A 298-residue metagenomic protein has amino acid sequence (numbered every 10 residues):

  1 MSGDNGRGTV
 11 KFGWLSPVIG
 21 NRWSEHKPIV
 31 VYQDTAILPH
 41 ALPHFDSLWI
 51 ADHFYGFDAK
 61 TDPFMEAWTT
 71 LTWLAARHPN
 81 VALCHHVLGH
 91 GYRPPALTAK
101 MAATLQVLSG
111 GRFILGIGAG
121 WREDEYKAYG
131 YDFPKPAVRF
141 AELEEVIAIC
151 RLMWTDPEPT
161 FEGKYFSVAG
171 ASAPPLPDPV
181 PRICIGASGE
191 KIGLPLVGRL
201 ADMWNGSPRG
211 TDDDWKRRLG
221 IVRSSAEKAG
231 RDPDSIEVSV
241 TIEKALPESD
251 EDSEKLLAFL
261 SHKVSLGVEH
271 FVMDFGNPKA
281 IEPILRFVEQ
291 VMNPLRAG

Functional and structural regions predicted by a protein language model:
M1-R77, P181, P278, E289-Q290: N-terminal beta1-alpha1-beta2 module of alpha/beta enzyme domains
S2-G8, P43, G56, K60 (+3 more regions): Internal, glycine-rich beta/alpha segment that forms the wall or movable "lid" of small-molecule/cofactor binding
F12-S16, D46-I50, A82-H85, F113-I117 (+4 more regions): Hydrophobic faces of well-ordered beta-strands that scaffold small-molecule active sites in alpha/beta enzyme cores
S16-V30, L88-A96, P179-G189, T241-E254: Active-site mouth loops of central-metabolism enzymes
H26-A41, T98-M101, G186-L196, D250-K263: Short, acidic/polar
Y32-Q33, A67, L71, T98 (+4 more regions): Aromatic/hydrophobic pocket-lining residues that form the small-molecule binding cavity in soluble enzyme cores
H44, R77-N80, S109, L196-W204 (+1 more regions): Glycine-enriched alpha-helix->loop->beta-strand junction motifs that scaffold or abut catalytic
I147-R151, D214-V222, K279-G298: C-terminal helical cap(s) of enzyme catalytic domains, especially alpha/beta-barrels
